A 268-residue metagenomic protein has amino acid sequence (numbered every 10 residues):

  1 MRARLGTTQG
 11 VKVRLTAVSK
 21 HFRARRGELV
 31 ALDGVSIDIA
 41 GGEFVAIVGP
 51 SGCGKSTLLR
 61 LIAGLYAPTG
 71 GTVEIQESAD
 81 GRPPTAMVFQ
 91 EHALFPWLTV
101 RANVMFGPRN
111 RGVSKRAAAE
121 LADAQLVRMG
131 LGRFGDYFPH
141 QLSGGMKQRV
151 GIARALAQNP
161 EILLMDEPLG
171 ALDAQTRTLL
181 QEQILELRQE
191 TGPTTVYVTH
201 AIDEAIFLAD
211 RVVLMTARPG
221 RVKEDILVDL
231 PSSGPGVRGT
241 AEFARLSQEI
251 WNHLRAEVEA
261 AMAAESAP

Functional and structural regions predicted by a protein language model:
L5-K12, H21-G34: A short, flexible loop at the N-terminus of ABC-type nucleotide-binding domains that lies
V48-P50: The feature captures the beta-strand-to-loop junction immediately N-terminal to the Walker
A63: Helix-to-loop junction immediately C-terminal to a conserved catalytic motif
G71-G81: Conserved ABC transporter NBD signature motif
L98-F106: Short coil-to-helix segment of the ABC ATPase nucleotide-binding domain corresponding to the Q-loop/switch region
R109, R116-F134, E186: Conserved ABC ATPase "signature" region
Y137-H140, Q158: Conserved signature/switch motifs of ABC ATPase nucleotide-binding domains
I152: Hydrophobic anchor residue at the start of the ABC signature
